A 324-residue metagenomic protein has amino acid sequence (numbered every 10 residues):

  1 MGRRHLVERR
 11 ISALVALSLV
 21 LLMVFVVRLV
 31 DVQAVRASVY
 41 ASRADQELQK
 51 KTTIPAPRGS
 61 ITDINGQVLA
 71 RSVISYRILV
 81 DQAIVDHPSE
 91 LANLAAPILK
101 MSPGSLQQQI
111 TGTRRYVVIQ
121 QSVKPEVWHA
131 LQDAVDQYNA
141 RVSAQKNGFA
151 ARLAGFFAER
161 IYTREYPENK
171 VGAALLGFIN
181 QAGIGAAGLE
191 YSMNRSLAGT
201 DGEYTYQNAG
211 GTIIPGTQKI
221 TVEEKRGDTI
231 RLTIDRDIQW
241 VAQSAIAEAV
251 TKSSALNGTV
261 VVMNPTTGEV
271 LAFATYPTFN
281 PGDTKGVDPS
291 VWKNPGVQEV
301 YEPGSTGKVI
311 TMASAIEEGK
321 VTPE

Functional and structural regions predicted by a protein language model:
H5-V39: Hydrophobic alpha-helical transmembrane signal-anchor segments
M23-V26, V30-A37, V68-R71, A83-L106 (+9 more regions): Bacterial peptidoglycan biogenesis and beta-lactam-recognition machinery
L48, T53-P57, S254-N257: Short, small/polar residue-rich loop motifs at catalytic or cofactor-binding pockets
I54, I61-A70, A242, M263-L271: Short, glycine-anchored, charge-dense loop/turn motifs used at functional sites
R58, D63, S75, P88-A96 (+11 more regions): Extracytoplasmic/secreted envelope proteins and their assembly/folding machinery, especially bacterial periplasmic
R77-A92, T278-N294: A short, polar/charged loop-to-alpha-helix boundary motif
N93-P97, Q109-G227: Small/polar-residue-rich segments within soluble enzyme cores
E223-T266, P281-E324: Active-site loop and adjoining helix of the penicillin-binding protein/serine DD-peptidase-beta-lactamase fold
